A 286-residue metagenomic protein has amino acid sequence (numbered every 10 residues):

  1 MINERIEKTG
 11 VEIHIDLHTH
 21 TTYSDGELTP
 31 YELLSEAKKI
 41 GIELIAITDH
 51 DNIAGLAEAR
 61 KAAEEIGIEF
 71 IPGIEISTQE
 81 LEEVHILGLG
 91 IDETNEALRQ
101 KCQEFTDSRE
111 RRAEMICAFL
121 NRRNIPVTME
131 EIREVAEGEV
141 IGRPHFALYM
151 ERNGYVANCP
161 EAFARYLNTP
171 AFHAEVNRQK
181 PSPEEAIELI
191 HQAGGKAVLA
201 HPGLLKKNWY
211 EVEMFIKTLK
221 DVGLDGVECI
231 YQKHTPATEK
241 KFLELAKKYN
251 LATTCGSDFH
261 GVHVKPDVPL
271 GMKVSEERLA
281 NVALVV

Functional and structural regions predicted by a protein language model:
M1-E83, Y166-T169, P181-V264, K273: An N-terminally biased module of ancient metal coordination in phosphate/nucleic-acid-related enzymes
I2-I6, A62-K217, E276-L284: Extended substrate/RNA-proximal surfaces in nucleic-acid metabolism proteins
V222-L224, K265-V286: His/Asp/Glu-enriched, well-ordered alpha-helical/loop segment that forms or immediately abuts the divalent-metal
